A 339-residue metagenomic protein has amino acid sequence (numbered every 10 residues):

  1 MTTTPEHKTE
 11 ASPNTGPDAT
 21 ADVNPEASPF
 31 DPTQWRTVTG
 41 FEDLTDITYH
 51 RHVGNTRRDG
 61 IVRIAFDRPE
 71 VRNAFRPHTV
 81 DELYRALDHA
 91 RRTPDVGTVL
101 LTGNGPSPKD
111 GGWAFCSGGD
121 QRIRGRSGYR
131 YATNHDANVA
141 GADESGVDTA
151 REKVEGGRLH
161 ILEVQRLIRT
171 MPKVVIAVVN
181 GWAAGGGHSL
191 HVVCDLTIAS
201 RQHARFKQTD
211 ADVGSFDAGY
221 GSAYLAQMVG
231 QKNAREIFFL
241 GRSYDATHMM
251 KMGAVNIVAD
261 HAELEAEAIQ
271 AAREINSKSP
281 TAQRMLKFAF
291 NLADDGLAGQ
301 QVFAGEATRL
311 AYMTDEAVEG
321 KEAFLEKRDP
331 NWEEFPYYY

Functional and structural regions predicted by a protein language model:
T2-K109: Conserved CoA-thioester-binding segment of acyl-CoA-metabolizing enzymes
R51-G60, L100-G118, C194-D212: Short, charged helix-to-loop "capping" segments that act as catalytic/coupling loops
R57, D110, A199-A204, V255-V302 (+3 more regions): C-terminal long alpha-helix characteristic of the crotonase
I64, R68, E82-L83, L101 (+7 more regions): Terminal peptide-recognition signature
F66, E70-R76, S127, D148-E152 (+9 more regions): Domain-wide signal for the mature, well-folded portions of proteins, strongly enriched in nucleus-encoded organellar
R68-P69, K278-S279, K327: Short loop-to-helix capping motifs
V71, G103-V164, G214: Glycine- (often His-adjacent) and acidic-residue-rich active-site loop that binds/positions the CoA thioester
R166-P280, T314, E322: Crotonase-fold acyl-CoA enzyme core
